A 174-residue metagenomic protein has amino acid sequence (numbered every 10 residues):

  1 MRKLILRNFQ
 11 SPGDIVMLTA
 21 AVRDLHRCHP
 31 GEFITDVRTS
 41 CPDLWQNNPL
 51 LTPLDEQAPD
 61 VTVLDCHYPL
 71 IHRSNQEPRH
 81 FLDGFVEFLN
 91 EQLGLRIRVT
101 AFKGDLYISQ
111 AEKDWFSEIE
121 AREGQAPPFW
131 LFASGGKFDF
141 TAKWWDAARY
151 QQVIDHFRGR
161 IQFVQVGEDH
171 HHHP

Functional and structural regions predicted by a protein language model:
M1-P174: Catalytic machinery of carbohydrate-active enzymes, primarily nucleotide-sugar-dependent glycosyltransferases
